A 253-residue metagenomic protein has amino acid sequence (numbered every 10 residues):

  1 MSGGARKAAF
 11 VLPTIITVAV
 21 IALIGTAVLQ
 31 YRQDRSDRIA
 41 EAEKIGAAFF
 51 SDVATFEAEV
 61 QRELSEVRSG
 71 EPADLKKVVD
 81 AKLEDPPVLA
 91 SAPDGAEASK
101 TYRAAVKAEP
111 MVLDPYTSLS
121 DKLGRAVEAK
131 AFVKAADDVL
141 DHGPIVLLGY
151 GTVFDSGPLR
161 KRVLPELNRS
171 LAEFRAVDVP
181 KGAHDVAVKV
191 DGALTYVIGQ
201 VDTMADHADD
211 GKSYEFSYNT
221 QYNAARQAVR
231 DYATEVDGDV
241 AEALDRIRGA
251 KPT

Functional and structural regions predicted by a protein language model:
M1-T17: N-terminal export and membrane-targeting signals
S2-G3, I24, S69, D94 (+1 more regions): Feature targets compositionally biased, intrinsically disordered low-complexity regions with long contiguous runs
A5-A8, V20-A47: Transmembrane signal-anchor/signal-peptide helices with a preference for the extracytoplasmic
I15-V20, R35, I39, P180 (+1 more regions): Generic alpha-helix initiation/capping and coil-helix boundary signal
A27-D34, T55-R62, E66-K82, P86: Extended alpha-helical scaffolds
G46-V67, A98-T253: C-terminal amphipathic alpha-helix
P72-D114: Intracellular, membrane-proximal regulatory regions of polytopic membrane proteins
